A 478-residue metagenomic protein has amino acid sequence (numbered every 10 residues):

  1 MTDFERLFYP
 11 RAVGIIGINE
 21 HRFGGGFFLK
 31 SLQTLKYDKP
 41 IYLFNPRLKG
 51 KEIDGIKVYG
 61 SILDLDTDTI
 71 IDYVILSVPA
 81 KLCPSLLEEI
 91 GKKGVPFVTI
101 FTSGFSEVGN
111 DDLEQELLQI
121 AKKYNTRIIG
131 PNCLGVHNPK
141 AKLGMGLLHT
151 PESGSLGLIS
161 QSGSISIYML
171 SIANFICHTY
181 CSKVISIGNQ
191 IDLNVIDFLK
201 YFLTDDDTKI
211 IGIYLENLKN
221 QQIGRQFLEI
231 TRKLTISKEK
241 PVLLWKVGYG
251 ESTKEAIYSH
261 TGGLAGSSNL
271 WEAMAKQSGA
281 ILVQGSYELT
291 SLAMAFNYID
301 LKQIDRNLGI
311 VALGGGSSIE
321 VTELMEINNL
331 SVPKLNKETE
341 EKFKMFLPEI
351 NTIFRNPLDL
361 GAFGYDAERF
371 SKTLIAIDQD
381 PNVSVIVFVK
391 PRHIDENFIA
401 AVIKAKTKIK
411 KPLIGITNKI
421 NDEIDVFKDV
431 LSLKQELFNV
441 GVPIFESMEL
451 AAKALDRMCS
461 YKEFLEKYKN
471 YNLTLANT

Functional and structural regions predicted by a protein language model:
M1-T478: Catalytic-core regions of core metabolic enzymes, especially those transforming organic acids/acyl-group intermediates
